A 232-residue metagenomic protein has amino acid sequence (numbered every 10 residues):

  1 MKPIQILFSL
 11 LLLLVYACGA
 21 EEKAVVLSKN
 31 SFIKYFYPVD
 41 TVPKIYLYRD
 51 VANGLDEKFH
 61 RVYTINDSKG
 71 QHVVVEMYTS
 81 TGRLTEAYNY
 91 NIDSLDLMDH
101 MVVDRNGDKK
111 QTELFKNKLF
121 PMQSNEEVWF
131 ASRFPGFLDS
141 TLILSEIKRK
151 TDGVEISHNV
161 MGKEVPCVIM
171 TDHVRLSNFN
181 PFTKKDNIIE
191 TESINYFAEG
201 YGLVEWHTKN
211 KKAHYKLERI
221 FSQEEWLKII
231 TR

Functional and structural regions predicted by a protein language model:
K2-S9: Sec-dependent signal peptide recognition, specifically the positively charged N-region followed immediately by
P3, G19-A20: Intrinsically disordered, low-complexity regulatory regions of eukaryotic regulatory proteins
L14-A17: C-terminal motif of bacterial Sec signal peptides marking the signal peptidase cleavage site
E21-R232: Conserved functional acidic sites
